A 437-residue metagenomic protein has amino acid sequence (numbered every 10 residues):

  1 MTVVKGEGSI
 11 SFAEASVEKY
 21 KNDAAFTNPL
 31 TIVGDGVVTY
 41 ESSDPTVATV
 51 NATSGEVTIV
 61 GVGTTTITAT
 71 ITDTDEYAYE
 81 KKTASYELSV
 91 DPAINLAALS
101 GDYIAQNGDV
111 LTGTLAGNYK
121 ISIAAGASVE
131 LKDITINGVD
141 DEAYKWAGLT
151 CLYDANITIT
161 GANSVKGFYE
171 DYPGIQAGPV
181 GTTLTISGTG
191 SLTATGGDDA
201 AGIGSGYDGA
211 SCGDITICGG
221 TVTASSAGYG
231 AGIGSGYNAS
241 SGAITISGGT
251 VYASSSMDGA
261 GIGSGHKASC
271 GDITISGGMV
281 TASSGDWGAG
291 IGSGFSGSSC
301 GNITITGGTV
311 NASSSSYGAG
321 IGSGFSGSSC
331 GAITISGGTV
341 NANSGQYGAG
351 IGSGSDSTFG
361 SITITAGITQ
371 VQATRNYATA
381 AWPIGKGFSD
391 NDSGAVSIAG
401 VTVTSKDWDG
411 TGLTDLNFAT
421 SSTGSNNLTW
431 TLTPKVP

Functional and structural regions predicted by a protein language model:
M1-P92: Solvent-exposed beta-strand/loop surfaces, strongest in extracytoplasmic domains of secreted and cell-surface proteins
D91-P437: A composition-driven surface/loop motif
